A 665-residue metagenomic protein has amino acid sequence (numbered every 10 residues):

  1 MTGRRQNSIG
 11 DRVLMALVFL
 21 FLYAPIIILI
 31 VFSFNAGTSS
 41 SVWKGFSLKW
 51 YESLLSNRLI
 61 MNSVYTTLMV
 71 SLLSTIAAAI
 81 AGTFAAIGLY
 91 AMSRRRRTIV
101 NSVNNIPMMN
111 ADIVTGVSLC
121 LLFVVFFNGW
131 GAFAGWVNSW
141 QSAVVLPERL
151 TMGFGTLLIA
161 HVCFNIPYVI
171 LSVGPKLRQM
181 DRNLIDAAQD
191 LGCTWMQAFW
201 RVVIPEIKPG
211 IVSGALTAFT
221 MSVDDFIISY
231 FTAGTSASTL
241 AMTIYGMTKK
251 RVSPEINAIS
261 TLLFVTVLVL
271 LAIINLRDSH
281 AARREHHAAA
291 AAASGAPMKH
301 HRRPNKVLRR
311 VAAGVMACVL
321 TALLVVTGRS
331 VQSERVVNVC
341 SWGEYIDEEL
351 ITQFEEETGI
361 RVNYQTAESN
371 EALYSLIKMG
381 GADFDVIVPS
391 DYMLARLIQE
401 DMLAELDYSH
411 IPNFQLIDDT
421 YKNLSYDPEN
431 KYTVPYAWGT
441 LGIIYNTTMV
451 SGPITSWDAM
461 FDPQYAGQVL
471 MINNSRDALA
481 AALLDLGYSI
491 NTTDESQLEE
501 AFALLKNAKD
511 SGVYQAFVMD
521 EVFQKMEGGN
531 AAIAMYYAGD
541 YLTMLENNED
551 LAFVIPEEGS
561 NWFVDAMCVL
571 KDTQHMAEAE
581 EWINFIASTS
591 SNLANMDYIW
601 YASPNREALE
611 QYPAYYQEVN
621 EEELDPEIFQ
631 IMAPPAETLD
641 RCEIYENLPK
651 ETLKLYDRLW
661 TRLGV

Functional and structural regions predicted by a protein language model:
M1-S8, L73-N104, V117-V125, F199 (+1 more regions): Transmembrane-helix boundary motif in ABC transporter permease subunits
G3, A24-R58, Y230-T235, R283: Short membrane-interfacial helix/loop motifs at transmembrane-helix boundaries
G3-S8, Y51-L59, V223-H280: Interhelical loop and adjacent transmembrane-helix boundary motif in polytopic membrane transport permeases
R4-V13, S93, G174-I185, Q189 (+2 more regions): C-terminal transmembrane helix and the adjacent membrane-cytosol boundary/short C-terminal tail of inner/organellar
L14, F19-I26, N110, C163-G174 (+2 more regions): Transmembrane alpha-helices
S39, L48, I113-V162, M196 (+1 more regions): Membrane-interfacial helix termini and adjacent extracytoplasmic/periplasmic loops of multi-pass transporters
L191-G192, P205, A437, L441: Glycine/proline-centered hinge or cleavage motifs at structural transition points of membrane proteins
R329-L397, Q524: Early extracytoplasmic/lumenal segment of secretory-pathway proteins
